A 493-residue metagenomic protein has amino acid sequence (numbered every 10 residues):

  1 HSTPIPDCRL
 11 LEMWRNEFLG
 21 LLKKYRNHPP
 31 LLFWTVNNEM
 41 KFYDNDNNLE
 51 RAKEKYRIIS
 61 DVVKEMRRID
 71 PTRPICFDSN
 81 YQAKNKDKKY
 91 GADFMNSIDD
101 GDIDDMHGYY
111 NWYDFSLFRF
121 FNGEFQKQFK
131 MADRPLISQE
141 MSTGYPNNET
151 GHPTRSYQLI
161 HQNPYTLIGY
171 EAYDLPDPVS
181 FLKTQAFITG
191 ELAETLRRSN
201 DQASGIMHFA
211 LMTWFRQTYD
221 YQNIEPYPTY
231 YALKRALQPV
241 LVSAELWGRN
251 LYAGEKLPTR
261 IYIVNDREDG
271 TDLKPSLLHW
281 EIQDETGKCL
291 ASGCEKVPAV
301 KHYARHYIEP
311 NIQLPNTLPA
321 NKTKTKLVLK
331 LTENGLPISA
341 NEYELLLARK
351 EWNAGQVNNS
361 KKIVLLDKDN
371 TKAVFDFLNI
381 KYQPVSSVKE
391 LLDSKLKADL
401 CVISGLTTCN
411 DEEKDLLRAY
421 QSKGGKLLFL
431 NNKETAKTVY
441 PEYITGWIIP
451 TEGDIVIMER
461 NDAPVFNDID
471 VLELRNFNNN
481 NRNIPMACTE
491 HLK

Functional and structural regions predicted by a protein language model:
H1-E225: Substrate-binding/catalytic cleft of secreted carbohydrate-active enzymes, primarily glycoside hydrolases
K86-H107, L391-D411, K426-L428: Short, well-ordered secondary-structure micro-motifs within conserved domains or adaptor modules
A193, Y231, R235, V242-Y252 (+3 more regions): Extracellular/periplasmic ectodomains of large secreted or surface enzymes and adhesion receptors
H208-R267, S276, A291-G293, Y343: Aromatic-rich peripheral "rim/lid" segments of glycoside hydrolase catalytic domains that contact and position glycan
K256-A299, R305-P315, N321-E333, F375-D376: Beta-strand-rich binding/interaction modules
K324, L336-L400, N431-E434, E442-G453: Aromatic-Pro/Gly-enriched surface loop or interdomain linker that acts as a lid/target-recognition segment
T407-H491: A glycine-rich, often tryptophan-bearing local segment used as a flexible ligand/cofactor-contacting loop or short
